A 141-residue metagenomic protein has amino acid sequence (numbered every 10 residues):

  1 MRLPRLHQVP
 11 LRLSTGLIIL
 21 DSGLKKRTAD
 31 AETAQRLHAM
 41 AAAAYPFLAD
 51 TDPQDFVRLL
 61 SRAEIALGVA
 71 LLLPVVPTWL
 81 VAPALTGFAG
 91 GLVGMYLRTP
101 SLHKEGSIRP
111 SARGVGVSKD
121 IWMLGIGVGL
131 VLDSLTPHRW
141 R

Functional and structural regions predicted by a protein language model:
M1-A66, L73-R141: Membrane-interface extramembranous regions
